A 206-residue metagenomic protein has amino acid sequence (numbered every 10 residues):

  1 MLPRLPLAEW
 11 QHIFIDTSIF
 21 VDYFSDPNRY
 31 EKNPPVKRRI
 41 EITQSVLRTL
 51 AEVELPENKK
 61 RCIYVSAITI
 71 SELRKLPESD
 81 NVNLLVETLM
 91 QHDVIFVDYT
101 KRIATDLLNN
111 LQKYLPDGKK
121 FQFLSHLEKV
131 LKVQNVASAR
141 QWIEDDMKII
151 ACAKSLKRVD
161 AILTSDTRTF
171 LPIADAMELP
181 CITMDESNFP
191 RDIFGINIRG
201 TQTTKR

Functional and structural regions predicted by a protein language model:
M1-H12, P35, I150-R206: Acidic, PIN/NYN-like endoribonuclease modules and their adjacent C-terminal/linker elements
M1-V65, R74-L89, T203-K205: Short, well-structured N-terminal submotif of metal-dependent ribonuclease cores
I15, S66-I68, T164-D166: Short His-Asn-centered micro-motif
I19-F20, T69, I103, K148-I149 (+1 more regions): Alpha-helix capping/helix-boundary segments
E72-L73, D106, P172-I173: Phosphate- and divalent-cation-binding pockets in alpha/beta enzyme and binding domains that engage nucleotide-derived
N81-L84, L115, P180-C181: Short, hinge-like loop/turn segments at secondary-structure boundaries
F96-A161, S165, R199-R206: Active-site neighborhoods of divalent-metal-dependent phosphate/nucleic-acid chemistry enzymes
